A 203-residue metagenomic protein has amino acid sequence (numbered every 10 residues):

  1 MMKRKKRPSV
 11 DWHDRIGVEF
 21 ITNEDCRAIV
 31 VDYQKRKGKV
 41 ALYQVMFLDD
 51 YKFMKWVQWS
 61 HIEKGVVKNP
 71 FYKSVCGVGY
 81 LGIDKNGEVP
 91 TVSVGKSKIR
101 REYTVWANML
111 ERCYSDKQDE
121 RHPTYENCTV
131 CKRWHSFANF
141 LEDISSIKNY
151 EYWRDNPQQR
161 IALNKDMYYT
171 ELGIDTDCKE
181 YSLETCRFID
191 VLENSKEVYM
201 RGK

Functional and structural regions predicted by a protein language model:
M1-K5, V66, T185, Y199: Intrinsically disordered, low-complexity sequence elements enriched in Ser/Thr/Gly/Pro
M1-W56, Y72-W106, N127-V130: Short helix-coil boundary/hinge micro-motifs
D14, Q58-H61, S136, D155: Intrinsic disorder/low-complexity segments enriched in polar/charged and small flexible residues
K55-S74, L183: Cysteine-rich micro-motifs
V78, V94-D116, E120-K203: Short, cationic Gly/His-enriched loop motifs
